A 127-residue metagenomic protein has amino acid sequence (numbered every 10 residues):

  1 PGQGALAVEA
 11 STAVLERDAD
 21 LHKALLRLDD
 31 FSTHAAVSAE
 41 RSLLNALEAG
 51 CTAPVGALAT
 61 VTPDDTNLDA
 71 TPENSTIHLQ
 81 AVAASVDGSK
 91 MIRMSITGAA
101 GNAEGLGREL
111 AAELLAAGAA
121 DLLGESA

Functional and structural regions predicted by a protein language model:
P1-A127: Small-molecule-sensing regulatory modules
